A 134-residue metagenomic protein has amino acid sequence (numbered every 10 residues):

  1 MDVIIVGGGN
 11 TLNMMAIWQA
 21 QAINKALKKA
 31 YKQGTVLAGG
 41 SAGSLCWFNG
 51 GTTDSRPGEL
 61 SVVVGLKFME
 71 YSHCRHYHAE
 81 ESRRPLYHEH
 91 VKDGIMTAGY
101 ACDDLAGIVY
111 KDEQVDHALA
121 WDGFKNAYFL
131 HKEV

Functional and structural regions predicted by a protein language model:
D2-V3, G51-T53, P57-V134: C-terminal and late-domain segments of enzyme folds
I5-G8, Y31-N49: Catalytic nucleophile loop
G7-N10, S72: Short, histidine-centered active-site or binding-site loop motifs used for metal coordination, general acid-base
T11-L12, S44-C46, G107-V109: Short, active-site-adjacent cap segments at secondary-structure transitions
T11-Q21: Glycine/threonine-rich flexible loop motifs
I17, A30, E89-H90: Residues that form generic nucleotide/phosphate-binding pockets
Q21-G34: Catalytic-core regions built around general acid/base machinery
